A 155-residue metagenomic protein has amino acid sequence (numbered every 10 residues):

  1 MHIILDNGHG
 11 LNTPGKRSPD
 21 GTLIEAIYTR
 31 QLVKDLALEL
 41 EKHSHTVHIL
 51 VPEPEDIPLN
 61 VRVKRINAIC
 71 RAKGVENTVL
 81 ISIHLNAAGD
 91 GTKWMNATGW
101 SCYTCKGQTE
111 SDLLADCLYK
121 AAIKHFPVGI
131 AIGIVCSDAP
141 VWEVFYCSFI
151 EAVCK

Functional and structural regions predicted by a protein language model:
M1-H9, G21: Boundary/activation segment at the start of structured domains
H2, I27-K155: Active-site-proximal helix/loop segments of hydrolytic enzymes
D6, T13-G15, D112: Acidic side chains
L11-S18, G99-S101: A short small-residue
G15-Q31: Glycine- and acidic-residue-enriched helix-capping/strand-helix junction motifs
